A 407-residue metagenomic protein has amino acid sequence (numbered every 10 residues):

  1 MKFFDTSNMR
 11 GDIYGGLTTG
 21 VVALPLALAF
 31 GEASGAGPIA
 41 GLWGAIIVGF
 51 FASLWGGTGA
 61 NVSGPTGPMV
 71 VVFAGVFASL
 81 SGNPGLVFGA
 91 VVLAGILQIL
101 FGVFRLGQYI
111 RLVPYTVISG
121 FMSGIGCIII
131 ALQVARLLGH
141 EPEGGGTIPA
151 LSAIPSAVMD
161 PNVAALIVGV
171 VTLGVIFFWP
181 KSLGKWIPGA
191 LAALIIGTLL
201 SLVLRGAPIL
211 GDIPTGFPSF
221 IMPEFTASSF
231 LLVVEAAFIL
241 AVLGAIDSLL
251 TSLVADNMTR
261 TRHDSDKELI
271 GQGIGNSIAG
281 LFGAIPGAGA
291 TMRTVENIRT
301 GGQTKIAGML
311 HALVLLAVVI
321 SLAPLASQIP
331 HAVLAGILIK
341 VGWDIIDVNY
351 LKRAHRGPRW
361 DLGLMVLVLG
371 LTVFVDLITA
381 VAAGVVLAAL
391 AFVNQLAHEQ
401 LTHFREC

Functional and structural regions predicted by a protein language model:
M1-E406: Transmembrane helical cores of multi-pass ion-transport proteins
